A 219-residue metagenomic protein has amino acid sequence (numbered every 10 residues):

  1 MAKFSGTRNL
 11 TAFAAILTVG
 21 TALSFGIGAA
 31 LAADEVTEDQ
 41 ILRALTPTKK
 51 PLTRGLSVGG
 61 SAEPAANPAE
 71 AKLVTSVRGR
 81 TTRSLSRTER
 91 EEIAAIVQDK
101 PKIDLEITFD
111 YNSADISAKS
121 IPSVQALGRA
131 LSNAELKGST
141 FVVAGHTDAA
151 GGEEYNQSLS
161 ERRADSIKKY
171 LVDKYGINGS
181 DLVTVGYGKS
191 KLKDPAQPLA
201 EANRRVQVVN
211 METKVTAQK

Functional and structural regions predicted by a protein language model:
A2-L17: Bacterial N-terminal signal peptides that target proteins for export
T11-A12, A29, I41, Q125 (+2 more regions): Hydrophobic alpha-helical segments
V19-A29: C-terminal segment of classical bacterial N-terminal signal peptides
L23, Q98-K100, A134, Y175 (+1 more regions): Sterically constrained small-residue positions within well-ordered secondary structures of folded domains
A33-T140, T213-K219: Periplasmic peptidoglycan-binding/tethering modules of Gram-negative envelope proteins
H146-K219: Periplasmic OmpA-like peptidoglycan-binding domain that tethers envelope proteins to the cell wall
